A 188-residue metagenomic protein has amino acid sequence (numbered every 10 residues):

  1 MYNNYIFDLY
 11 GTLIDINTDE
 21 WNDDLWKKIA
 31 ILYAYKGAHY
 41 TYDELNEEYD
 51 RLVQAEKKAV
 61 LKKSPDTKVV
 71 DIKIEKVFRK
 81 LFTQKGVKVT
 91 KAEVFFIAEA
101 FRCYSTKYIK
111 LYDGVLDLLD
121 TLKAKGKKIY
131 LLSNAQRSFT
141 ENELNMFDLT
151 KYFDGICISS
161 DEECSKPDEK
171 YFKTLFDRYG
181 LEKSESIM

Functional and structural regions predicted by a protein language model:
M1-D50: Active-site neighborhood of HAD-like aspartate-dependent phosphohydrolases
N3, K128, E185: Residues at the starts of beta-strands that form the adenosine-phosphate
K28, K76-K80, D117, T121 (+2 more regions): Alpha-helical elements of Rossmann-like donor-binding domains used by nucleotide-donor carbohydrate transfer enzymes
A30, Y40-E99: A metal-dependent, Asp-based hydrolase signature
V94-L111, V115-N145, G155-S159: Substrate-recognition element of Asp-dependent hydrolases with the DxDx(T/V) motif
T150-D154, E182: Conserved H-loop
S165-M188: Conserved Lys-Pro-Asp/Glu-containing loop-to-beta segment of HAD-superfamily phosphomonoesterases, centered on
